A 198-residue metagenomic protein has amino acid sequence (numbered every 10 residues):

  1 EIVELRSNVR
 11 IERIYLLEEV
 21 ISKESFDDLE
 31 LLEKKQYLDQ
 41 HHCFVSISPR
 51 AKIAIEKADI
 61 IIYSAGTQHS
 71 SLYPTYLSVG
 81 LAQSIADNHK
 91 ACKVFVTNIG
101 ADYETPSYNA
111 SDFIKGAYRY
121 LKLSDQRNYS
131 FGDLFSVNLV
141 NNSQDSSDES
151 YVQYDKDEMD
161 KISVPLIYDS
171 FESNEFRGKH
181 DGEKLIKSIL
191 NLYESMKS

Functional and structural regions predicted by a protein language model:
E1-S198: Conserved catalytic alpha/beta core of Sir2/sirtuin-type deacylases, generalized to analogous enzyme cores that bind
